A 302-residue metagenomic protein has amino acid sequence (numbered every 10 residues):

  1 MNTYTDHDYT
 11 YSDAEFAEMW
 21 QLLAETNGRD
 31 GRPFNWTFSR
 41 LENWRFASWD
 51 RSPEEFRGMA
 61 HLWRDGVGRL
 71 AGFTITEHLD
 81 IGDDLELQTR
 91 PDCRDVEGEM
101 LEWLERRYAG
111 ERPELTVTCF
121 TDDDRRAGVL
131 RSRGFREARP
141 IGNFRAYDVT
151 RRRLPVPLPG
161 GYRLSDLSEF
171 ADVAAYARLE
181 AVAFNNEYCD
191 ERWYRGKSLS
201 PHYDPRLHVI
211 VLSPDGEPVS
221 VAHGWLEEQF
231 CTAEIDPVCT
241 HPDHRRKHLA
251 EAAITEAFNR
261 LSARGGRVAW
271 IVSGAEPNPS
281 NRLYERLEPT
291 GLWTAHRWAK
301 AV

Functional and structural regions predicted by a protein language model:
M1-R45, V156-C189: Short amphipathic alpha-helix that is part of the acyltransferase structural core
D8-F16, A24-Y108, P214, V219-D236 (+1 more regions): Conserved donor-binding loop and adjoining core beta-sheet/short helix segment in diverse acyl/aminoacyl transferases
L41, R151-A233: Flexible, substrate/cofactor-facing loop regions flanked by secondary structure within enzyme catalytic domains
G72, A138-I141, S220, W293: A structural microfeature
E77-G160, A295-A301: Acyl-donor-binding surface of acyltransferase catalytic domains
C93-R106, P237-P242, R246-A263, V268 (+1 more regions): Conserved acetyl-CoA-binding loop-helix of GNAT-fold acetyltransferases
L115-C119, I235, A269-S273: Conserved hydrophobic beta-strand within the GNAT/NAT acetyltransferase core sheet that lines the active-site cleft
I254, P277-S280, A301-V302: Short glycine/proline-centered loop/turn elements that form peptide/ligand docking sites
